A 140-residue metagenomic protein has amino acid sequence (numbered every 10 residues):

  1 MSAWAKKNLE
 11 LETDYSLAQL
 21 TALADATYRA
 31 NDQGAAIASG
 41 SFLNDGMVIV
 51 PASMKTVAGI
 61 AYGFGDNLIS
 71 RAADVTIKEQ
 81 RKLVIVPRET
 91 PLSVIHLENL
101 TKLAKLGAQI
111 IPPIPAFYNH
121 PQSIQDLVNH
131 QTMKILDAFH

Functional and structural regions predicted by a protein language model:
M1-V84, T90-H140: A cross-family phosphate/adenosyl-ligand binding-site feature
